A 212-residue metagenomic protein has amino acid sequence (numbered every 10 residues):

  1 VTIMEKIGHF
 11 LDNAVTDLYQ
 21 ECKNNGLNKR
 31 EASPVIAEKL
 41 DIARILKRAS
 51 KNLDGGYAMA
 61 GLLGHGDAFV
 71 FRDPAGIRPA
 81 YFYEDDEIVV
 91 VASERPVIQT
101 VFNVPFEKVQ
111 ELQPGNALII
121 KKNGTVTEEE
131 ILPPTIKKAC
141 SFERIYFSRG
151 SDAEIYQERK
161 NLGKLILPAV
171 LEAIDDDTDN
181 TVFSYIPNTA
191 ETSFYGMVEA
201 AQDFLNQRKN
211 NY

Functional and structural regions predicted by a protein language model:
V1-Q113, I119-V182, I186-P187: Conserved short alpha-helical segments that host acidic/polar catalytic motifs at enzyme active sites
T181, T189-Y212: Carboxylate/His-rich catalytic cores and anion/metal-binding grooves
